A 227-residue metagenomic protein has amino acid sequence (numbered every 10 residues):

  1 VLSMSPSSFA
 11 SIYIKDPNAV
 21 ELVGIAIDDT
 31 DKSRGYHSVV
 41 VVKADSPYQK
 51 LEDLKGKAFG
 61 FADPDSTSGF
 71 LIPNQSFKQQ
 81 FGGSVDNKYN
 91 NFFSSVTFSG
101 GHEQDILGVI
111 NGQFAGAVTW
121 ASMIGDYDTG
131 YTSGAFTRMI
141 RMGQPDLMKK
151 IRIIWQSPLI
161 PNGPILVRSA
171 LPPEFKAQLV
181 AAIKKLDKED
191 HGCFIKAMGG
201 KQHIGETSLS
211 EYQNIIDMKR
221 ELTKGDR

Functional and structural regions predicted by a protein language model:
V1-A19, D126: Pocket-flanking alpha-helical
S3-M4, I25, V118-T119: Short beta-strand and adjacent tight-turn residues that come in two discontinuous sequence segments and form the edges
P6-F9, D28, A44-S46, P64 (+2 more regions): Solvent-exposed coil/turn segments that connect beta secondary-structure elements in extracytoplasmic/periplasmic
S7-S11, Q49, D53, I72 (+9 more regions): Extracytoplasmic/secreted proteins, especially bacterial periplasmic and envelope-associated proteins
A19-S33, K150-Q156: A structural signal for short loop-to-beta-strand junctions that line the ligand-binding cleft of periplasmic/secreted
A26-S84: A conserved helix-loop-strand patch within extracytoplasmic ligand-binding domains of the periplasmic binding
A58-G60, P64-P172: Pocket-lining segment of extracytoplasmic ligand-binding domains
V167-R227: An extracytoplasmic/periplasmic, membrane-proximal ligand-sensing/linker region
